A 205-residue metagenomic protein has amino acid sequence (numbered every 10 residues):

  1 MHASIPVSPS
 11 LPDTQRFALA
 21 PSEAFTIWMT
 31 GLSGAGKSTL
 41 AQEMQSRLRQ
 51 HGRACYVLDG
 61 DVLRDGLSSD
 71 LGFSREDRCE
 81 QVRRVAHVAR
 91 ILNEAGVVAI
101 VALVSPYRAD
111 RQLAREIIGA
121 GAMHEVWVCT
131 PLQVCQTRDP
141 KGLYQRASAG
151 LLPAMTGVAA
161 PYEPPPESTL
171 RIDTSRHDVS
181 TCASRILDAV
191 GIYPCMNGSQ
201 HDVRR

Functional and structural regions predicted by a protein language model:
M1-T26: Extreme N-terminal, non-catalytic leader segments that precede Walker-type/kinase nucleotide-binding cores
M29: Hydrophobic anchor at the beta1->P-loop junction of P-loop NTPases
S33: The conserved Walker
K37: Conserved lysine of the Walker
Q42-R90, E94: Conserved substrate/cofactor phosphate-moiety recognition/catalytic segment in nucleotide-dependent phosphotransferases
V57, M123-W127, T169-R171: Conserved beta-strand scaffold positions in the cores of enzyme catalytic domains, especially in NTP/NDP-utilizing
G66-F73, D77, A89-S148, A154: ATP-dependent NMP and nucleoside kinases share a basic, alpha-helical "lid"
C129-L132, T137-R185, Y193-R205: Small-molecule kinase domains that catalyze NTP-dependent phosphoryl transfer to phosphate-bearing small molecules
